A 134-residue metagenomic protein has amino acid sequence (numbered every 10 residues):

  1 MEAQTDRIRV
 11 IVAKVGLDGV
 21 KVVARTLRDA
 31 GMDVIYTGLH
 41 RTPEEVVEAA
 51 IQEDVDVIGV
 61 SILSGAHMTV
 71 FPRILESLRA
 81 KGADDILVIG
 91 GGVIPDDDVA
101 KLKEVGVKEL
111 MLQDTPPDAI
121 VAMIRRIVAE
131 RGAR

Functional and structural regions predicted by a protein language model:
M1-R134: Domain-level signal for soluble alpha/beta catalytic cores
